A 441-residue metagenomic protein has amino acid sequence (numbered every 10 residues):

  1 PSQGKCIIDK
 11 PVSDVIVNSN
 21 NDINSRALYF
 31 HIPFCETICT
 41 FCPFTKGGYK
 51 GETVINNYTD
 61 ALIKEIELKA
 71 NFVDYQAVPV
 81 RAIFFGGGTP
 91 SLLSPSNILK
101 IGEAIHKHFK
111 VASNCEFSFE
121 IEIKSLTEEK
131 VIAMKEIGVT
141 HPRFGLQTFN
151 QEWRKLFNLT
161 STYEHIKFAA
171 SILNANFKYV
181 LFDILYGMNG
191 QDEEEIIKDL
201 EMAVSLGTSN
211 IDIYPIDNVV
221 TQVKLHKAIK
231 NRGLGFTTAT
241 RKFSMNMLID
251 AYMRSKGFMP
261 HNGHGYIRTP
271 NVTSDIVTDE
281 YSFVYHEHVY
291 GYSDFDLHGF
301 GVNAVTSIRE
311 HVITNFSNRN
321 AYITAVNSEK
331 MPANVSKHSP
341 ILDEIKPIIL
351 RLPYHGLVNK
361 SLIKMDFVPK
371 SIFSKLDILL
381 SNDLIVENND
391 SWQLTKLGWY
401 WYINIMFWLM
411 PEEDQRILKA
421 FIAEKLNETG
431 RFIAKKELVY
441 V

Functional and structural regions predicted by a protein language model:
P1-R26, T37, Q76, N382 (+2 more regions): Flexible, acidic/Gly-rich N-terminal and inter-domain linker regions that tether and position cofactor-handling modules
D22-T59: Canonical Radical SAM [4Fe-4S] cluster-binding loop centered on the CxxxCxxC motif and its immediate flanking residues
T40-P43, R154, I349, M406: A short local structural element in Rossmann-fold oxidoreductases
Y49-A70, R81-K364: C-terminal scaffold of the Radical SAM
F72-V78: N-terminal catalytic cores of secreted or lumenal carbohydrate-active enzymes
V78-V80, N114, E387-D390: Short Gly/Ser/Thr- and Asp/Glu-enriched loop/turn motifs at secondary-structure junctions
V302-V441: Charged, E/D/K/R/S-rich low-complexity terminal regions of large eukaryotic assembly subunits
